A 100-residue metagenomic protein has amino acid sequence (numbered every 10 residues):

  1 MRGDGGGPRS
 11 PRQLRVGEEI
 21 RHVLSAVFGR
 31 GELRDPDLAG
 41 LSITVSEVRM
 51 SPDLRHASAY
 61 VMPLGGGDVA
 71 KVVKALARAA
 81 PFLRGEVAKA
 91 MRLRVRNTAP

Functional and structural regions predicted by a protein language model:
M1-H56, M62-P100: Charge-rich, low-complexity N-terminal segments
